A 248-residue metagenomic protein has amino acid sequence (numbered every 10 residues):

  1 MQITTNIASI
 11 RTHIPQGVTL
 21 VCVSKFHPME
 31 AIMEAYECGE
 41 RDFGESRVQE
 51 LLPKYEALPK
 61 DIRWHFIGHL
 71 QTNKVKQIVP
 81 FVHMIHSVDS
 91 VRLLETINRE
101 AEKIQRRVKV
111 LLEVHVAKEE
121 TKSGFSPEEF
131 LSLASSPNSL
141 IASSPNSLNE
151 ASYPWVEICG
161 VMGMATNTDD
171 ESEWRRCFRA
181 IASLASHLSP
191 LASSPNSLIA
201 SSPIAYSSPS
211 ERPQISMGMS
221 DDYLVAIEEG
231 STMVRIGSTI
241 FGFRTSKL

Functional and structural regions predicted by a protein language model:
M1-A142, N146-A192, Y206-D221, E229 (+1 more regions): Conserved alpha/beta-domain cores
S197, I204-S207: Intrinsically disordered, low-complexity Ser/Thr- and acidic-rich flexible linkers and loops, especially at boundaries
T232-M233: Divalent-metal-activated hydrolytic enzyme cores
